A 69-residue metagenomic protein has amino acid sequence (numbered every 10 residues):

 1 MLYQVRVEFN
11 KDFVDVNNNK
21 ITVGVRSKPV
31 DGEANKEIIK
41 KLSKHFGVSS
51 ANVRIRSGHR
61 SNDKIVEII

Functional and structural regions predicted by a protein language model:
M1-K40, V48-S50, R54-H59, D63-I69: Contiguous, often N-terminal, cationic amphipathic patches that form binding interfaces
S43: The alpha-helix within a helix-turn-helix
